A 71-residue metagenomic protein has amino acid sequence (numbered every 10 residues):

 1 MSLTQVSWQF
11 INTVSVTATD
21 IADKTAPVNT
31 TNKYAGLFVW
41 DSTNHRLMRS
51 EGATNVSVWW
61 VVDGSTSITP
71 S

Functional and structural regions predicted by a protein language model:
S2-N44, V61-S71: Extracellular/surface-exposed low-complexity repeats and stalk/linker segments enriched in Gly/Pro and small polar
H45-V58: Short beta-strand segments and strand-loop junctions that repeat across beta-rich extracellular domains
